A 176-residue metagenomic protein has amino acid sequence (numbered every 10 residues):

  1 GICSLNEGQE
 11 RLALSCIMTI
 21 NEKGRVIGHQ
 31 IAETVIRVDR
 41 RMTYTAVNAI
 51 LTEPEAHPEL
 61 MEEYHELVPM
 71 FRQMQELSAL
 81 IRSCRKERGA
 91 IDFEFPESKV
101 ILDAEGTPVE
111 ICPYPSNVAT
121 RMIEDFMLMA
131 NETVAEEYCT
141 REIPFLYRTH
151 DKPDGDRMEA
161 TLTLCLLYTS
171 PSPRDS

Functional and structural regions predicted by a protein language model:
G1-S170, S176: Electropositive polyanion-binding surfaces
